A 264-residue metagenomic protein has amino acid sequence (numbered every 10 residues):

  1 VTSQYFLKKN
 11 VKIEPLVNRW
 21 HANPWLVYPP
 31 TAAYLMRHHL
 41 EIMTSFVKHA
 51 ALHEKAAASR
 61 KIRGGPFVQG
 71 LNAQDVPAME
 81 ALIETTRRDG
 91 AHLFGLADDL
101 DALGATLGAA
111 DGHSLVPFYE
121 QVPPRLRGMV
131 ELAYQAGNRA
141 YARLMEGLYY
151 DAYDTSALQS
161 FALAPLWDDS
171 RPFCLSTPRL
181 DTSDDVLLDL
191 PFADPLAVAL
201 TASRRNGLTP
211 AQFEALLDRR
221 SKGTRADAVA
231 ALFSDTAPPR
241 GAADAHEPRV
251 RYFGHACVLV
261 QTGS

Functional and structural regions predicted by a protein language model:
V1-S264: Metallo-beta-lactamase
